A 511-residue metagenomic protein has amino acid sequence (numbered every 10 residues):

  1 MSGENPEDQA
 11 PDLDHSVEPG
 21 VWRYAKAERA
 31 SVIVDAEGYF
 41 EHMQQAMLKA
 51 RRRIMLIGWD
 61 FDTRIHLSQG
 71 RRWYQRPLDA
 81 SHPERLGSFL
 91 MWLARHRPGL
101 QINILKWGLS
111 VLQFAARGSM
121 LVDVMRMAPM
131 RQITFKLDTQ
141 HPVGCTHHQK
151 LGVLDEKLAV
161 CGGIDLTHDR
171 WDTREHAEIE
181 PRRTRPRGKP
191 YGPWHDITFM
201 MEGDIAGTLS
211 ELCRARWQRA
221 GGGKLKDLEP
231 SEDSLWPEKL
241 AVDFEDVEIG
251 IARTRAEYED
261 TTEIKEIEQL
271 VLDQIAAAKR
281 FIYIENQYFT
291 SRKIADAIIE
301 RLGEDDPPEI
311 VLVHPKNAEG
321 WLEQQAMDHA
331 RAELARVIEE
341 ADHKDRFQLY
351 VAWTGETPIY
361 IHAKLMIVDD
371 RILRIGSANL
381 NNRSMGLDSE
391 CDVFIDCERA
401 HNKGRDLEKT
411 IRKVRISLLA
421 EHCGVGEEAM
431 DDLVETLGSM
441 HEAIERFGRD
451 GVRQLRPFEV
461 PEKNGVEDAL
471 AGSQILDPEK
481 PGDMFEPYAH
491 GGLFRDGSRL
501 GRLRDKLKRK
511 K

Functional and structural regions predicted by a protein language model:
M1-K511: Charged, low-complexity intrinsically disordered terminal segments
